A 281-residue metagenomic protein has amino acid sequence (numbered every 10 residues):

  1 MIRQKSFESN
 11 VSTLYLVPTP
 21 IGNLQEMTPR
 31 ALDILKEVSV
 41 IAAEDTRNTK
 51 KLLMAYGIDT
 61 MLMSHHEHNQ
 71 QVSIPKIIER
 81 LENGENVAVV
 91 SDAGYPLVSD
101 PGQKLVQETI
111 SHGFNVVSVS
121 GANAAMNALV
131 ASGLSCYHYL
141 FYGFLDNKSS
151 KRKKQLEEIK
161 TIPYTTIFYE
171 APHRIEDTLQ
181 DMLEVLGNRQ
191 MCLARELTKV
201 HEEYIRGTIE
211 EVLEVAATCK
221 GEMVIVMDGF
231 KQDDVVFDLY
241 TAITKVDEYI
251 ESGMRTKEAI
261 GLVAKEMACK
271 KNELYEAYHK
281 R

Functional and structural regions predicted by a protein language model:
M1-H68: Glycine-rich, flexible N-terminal cofactor/catalytic loop recognition
R3, T165, P172-K280: A contiguous loop/helix-start segment that scaffolds small-molecule binding in enzyme catalytic cores
T13-L14, G84-A88, T165: Loop/turn-to-beta-strand initiation segments
I21-G22, D92-P96, P172-R174, F230-Q232: Short glycine-rich anion-binding loops that position phosphate/pyrophosphate groups of nucleotides and phosphorylated
L35-I41, G113-V117, T165-T166: Short active-site oxyanion
A43, S118-G121, F168, L193: General beta-strand structural signal in soluble alpha/beta enzymes
S64-Q71, L145-K148: Conserved helicase motor
K104-I159: Class I SAM-dependent methyltransferase SAM-binding "motif I" and its flanking Rossmann-like core
